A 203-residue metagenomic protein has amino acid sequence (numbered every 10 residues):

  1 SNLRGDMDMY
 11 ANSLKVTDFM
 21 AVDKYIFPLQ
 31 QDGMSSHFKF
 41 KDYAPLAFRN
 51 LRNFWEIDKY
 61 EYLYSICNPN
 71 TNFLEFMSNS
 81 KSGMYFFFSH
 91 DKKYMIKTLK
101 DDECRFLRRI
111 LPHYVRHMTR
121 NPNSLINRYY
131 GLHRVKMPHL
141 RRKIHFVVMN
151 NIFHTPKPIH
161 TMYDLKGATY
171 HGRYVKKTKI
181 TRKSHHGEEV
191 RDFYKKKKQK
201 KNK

Functional and structural regions predicted by a protein language model:
S1-K203: Polybasic, positively charged surfaces/segments
